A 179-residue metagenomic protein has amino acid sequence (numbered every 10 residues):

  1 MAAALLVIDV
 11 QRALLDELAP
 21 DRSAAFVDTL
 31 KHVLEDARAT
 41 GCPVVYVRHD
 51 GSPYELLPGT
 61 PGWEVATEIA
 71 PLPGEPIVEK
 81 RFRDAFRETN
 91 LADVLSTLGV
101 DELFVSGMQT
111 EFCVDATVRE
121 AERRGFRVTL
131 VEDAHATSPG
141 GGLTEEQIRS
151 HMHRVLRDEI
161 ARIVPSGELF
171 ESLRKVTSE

Functional and structural regions predicted by a protein language model:
A2-A4, K31-T40, E55-E179: Active-site-adjacent betaalpha module
L6-V10: N-terminal nucleotide-binding beta1-loop-alpha1 segment
R12-D16: Short acidic, Gly/Ser-rich segments with clustered Asp/Glu that frequently serve as metal-coordination loops in enzyme
E17-A24, F104-Q109: Short, glycine-rich nucleotide/cofactor-binding loops
A19-Y46: A short alpha/beta connector and helix-capping loop motif
H49-D50, M108: Short, well-ordered beta-to-alpha junction loops that form the rim of enzyme active sites and present histidine/acidic
